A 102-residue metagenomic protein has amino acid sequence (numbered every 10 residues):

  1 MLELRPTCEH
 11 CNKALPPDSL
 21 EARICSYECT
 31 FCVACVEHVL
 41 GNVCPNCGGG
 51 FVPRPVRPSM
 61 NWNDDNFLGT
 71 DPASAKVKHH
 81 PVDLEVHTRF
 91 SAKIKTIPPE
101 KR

Functional and structural regions predicted by a protein language model:
M1-R102: Intrinsically disordered, low-complexity regulatory regions in eukaryotic proteins
